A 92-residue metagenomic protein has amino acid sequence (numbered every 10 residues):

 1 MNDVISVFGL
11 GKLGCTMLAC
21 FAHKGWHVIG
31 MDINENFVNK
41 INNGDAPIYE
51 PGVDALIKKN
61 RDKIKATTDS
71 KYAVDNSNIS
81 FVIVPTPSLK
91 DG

Functional and structural regions predicted by a protein language model:
M1-G92: Structural/interface elements that position substrates and couple domains in central-metabolism enzymes
